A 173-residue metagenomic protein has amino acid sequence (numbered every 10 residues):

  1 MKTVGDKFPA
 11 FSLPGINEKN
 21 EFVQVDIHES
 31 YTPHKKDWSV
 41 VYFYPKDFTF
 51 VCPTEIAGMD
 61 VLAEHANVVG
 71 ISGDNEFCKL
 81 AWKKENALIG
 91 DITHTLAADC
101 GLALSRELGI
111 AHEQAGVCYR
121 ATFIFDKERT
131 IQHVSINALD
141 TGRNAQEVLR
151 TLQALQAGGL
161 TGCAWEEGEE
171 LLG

Functional and structural regions predicted by a protein language model:
M1-G173: Chalcogenol-based redox active-site neighborhoods
